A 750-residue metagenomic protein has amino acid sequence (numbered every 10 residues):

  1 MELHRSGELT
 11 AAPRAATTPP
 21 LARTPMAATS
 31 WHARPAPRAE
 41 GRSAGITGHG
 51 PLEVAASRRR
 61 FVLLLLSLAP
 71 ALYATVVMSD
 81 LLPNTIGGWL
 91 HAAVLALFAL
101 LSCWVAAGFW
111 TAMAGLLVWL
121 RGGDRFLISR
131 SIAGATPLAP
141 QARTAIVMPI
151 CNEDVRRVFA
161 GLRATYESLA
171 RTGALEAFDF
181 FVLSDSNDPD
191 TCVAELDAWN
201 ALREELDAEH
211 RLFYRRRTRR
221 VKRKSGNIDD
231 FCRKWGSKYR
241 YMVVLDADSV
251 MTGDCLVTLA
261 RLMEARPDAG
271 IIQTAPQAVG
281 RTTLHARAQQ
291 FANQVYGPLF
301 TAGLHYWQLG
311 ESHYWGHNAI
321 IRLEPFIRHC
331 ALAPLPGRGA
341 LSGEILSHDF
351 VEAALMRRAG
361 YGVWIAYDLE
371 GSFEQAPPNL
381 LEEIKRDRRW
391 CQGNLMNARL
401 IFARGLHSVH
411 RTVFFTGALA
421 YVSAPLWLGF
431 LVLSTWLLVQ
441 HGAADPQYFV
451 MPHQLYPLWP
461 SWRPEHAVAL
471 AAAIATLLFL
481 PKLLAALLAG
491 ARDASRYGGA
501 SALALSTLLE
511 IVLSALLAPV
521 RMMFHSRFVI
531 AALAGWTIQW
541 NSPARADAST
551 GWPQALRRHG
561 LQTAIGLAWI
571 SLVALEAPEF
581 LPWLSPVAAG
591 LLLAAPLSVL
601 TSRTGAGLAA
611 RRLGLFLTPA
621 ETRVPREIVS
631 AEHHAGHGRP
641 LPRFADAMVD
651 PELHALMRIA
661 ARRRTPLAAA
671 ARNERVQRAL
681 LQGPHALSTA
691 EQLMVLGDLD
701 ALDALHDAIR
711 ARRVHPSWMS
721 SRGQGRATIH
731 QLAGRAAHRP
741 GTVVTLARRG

Functional and structural regions predicted by a protein language model:
M1-L138, V413-Y448, L478-A485, E579-A610 (+3 more regions): N-terminal membrane-anchoring/stem segments of glycan-assembly enzymes
P19-S67, P83-A92, R121, R125-R130 (+3 more regions): Basic/Trp-rich segment in TM-proximal cytosolic loops or flexible interdomain/linker regions
L21-P37, W110-M113, L117-G405: Internal catalytic domains of large membrane-associated glycosyltransferases
I132-T172, L516-R527, P625-L667: Acidic, Ser/Thr-rich low-complexity segments on the non-lumenal side of membrane proteins
R163-F180, A532-L556, P578-A595, P651-Q682: Hydrophobic alpha-helical transmembrane segments and immediately flanking/interface helices in integral membrane
G566, P596, L617-G725, T742: Extended, compositionally biased interaction tracts of eukaryotic scaffold proteins
A589-L591, A606-V629: Short, highly charged, low-complexity non-transmembrane loops/tails of multi-pass membrane proteins
